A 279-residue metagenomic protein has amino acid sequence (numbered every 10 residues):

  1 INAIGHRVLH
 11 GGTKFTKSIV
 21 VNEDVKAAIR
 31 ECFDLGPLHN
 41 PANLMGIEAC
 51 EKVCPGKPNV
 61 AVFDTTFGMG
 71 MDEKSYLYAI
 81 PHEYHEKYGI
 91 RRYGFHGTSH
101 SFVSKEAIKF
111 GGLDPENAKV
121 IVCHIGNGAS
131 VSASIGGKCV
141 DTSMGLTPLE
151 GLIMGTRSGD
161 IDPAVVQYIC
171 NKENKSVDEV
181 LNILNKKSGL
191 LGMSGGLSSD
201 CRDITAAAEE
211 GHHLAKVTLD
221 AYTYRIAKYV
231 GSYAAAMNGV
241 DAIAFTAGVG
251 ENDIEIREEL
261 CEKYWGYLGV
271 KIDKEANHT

Functional and structural regions predicted by a protein language model:
I1-H39, P58-V60, T66-S75: Short beta-strand-loop/turn "lid" adjacent to the catalytic site in phosphate-handling enzymes
F67-K172: Glycine-rich phosphate-binding loop of actin/hexokinase-like ATP-binding domains
F102-F110, V217-N238: Phosphate/ATP-binding catalytic cores across multiple sugar-kinase/actin-like superfamilies, primarily ASKHA
N117-C123, D178-K187, A242-A244: Beta-strand segments within the central parallel beta-sheet cores of soluble alpha/beta enzyme folds
E173-T218: A mobile "lid/hinge" subdomain adjacent to the ATP/sugar-phosphate binding pocket shared across diverse ATP-dependent
D241-K263: Glycine-rich phosphate-binding loops at beta-strand->alpha-helix junctions
G266-T279: Short mixed-charge
